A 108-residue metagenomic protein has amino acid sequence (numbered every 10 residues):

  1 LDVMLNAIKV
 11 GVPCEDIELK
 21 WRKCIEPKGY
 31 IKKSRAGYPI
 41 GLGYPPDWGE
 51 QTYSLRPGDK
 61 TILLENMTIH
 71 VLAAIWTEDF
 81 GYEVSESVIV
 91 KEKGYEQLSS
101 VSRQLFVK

Functional and structural regions predicted by a protein language model:
L1-K108: Active-site neighborhoods and metal-handling regions in enzymes and metal-associated proteins
